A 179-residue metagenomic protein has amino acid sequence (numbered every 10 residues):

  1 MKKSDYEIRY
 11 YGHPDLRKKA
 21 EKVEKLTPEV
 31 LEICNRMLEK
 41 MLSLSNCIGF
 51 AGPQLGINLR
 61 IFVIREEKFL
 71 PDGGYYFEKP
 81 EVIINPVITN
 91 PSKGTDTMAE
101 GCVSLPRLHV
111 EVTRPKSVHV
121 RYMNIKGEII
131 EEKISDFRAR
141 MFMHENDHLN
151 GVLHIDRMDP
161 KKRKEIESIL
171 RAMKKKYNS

Functional and structural regions predicted by a protein language model:
M1-S179: Positively charged
